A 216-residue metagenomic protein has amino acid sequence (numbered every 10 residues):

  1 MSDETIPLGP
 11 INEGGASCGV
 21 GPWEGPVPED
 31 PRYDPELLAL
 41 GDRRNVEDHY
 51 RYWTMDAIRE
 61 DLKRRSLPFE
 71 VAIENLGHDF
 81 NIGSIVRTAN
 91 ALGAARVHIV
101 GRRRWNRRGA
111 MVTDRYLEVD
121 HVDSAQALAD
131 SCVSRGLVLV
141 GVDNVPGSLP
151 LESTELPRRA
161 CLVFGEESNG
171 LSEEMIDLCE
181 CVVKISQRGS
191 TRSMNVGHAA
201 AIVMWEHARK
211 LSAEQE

Functional and structural regions predicted by a protein language model:
M1-E216: Post-transcriptional modification and biogenesis factors for structured RNAs of the translation apparatus
